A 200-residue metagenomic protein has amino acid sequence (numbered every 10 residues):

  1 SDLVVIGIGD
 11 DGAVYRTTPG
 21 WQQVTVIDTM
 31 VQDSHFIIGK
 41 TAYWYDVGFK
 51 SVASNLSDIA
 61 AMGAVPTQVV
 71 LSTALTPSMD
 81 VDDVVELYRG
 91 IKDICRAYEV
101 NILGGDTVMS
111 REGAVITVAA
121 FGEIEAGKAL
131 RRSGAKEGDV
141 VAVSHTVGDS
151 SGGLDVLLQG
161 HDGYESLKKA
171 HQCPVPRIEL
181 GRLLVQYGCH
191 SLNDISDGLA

Functional and structural regions predicted by a protein language model:
S1-A200: Helix-biased detector of long, well-ordered alpha-helical tracts
